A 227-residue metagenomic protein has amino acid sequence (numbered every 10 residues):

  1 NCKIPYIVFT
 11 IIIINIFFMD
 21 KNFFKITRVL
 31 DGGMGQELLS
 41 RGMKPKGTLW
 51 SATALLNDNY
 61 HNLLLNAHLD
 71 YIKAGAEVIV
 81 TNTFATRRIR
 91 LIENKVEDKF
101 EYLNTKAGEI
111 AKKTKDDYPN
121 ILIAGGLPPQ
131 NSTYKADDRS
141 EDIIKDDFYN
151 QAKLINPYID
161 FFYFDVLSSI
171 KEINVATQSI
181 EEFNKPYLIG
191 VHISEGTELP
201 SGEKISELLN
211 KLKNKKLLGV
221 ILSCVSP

Functional and structural regions predicted by a protein language model:
I11-I14, M19: Generic detector of N-terminal low-structure segments
F18-P227: Domain-level signal for soluble alpha/beta catalytic cores
